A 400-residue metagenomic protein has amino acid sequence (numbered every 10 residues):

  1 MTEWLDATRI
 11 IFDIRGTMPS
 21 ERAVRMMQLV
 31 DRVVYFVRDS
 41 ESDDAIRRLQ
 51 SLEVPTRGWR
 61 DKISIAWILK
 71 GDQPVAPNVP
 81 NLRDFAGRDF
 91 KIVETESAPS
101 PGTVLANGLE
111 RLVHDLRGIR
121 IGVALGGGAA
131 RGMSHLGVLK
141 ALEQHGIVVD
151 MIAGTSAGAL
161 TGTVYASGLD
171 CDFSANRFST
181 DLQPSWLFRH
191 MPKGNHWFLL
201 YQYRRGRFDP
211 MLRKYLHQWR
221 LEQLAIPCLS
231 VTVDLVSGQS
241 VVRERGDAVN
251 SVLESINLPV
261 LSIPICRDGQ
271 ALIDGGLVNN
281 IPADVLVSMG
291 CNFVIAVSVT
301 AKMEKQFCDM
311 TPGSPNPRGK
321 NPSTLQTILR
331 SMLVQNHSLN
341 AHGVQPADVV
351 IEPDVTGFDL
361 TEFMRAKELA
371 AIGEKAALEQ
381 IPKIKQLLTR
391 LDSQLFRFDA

Functional and structural regions predicted by a protein language model:
T2-R9, I14, M18-A153, T163-A400: Patatin-like phospholipase
G154, G158: Gly/Ala-rich beta-loop-alpha elbow adjacent to hydrolase catalytic centers
